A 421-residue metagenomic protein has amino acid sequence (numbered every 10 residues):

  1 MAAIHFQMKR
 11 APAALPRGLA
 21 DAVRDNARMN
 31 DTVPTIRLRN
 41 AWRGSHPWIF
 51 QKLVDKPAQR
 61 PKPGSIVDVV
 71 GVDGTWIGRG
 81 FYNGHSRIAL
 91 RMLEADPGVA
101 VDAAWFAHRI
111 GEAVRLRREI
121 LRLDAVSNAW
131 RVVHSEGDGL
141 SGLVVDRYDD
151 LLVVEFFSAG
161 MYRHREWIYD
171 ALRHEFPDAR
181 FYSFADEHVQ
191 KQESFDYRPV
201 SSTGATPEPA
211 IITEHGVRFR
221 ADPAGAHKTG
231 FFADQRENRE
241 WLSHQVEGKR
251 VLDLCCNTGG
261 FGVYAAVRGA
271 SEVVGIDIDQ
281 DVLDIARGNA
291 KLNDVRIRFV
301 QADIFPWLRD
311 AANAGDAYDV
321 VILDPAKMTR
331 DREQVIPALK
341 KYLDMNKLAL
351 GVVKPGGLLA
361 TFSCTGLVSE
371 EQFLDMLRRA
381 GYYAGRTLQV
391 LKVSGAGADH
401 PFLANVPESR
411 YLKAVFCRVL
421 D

Functional and structural regions predicted by a protein language model:
F6-M8, P16, A22-D149: Non-catalytic accessory regions of SAM-dependent methyltransferases
V133-D146, Y162-F232, E240: Non-catalytic substrate-recognition/targeting regions of SAM-dependent transferases
G248-C255: Conserved class I S-adenosyl-L-methionine
T258-S271: Conserved SAM-binding loop of SAM-dependent methyltransferases across substrates and taxa, primarily the Class I
E272-D277: Conserved SAM-binding motif I beta-strand of class I
D281-D319: S-adenosyl-L-methionine
V282, Y318-L348: Mobile active-site "lid"/loop adjacent to the S-adenosyl-L-methionine
D344, L358-D421: C-terminal catalytic and target-recognition region of SAM-dependent MTase-like enzymes, primarily methyltransferases
